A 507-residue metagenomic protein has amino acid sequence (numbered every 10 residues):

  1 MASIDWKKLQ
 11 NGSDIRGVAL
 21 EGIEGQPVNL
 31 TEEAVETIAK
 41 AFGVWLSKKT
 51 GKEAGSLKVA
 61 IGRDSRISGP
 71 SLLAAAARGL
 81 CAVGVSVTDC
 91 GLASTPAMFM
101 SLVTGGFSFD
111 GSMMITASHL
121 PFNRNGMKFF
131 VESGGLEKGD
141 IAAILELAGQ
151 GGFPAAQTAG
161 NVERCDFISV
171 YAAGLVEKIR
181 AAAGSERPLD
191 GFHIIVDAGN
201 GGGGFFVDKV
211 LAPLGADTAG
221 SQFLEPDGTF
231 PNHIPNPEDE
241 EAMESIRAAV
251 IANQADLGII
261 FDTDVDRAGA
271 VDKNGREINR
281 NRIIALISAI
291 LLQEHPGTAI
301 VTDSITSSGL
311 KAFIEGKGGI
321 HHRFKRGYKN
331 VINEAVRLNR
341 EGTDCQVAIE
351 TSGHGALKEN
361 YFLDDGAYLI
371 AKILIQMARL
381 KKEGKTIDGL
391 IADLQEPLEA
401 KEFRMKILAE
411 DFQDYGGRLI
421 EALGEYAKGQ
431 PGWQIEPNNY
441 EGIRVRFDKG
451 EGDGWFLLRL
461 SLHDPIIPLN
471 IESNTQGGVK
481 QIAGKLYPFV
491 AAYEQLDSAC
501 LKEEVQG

Functional and structural regions predicted by a protein language model:
M1-A76, N161-G191: An N-terminal, well-structured beta->alpha segment
K7-E24, F206, V347-T351, Y361-G366: Conserved phosphate/anionic-ligand binding catalytic regions in large, soluble enzymes, centered on
V44, K48, K52, K58-R124 (+1 more regions): N-terminal small/polar loop signature for handling phosphorylated ligands or for N-terminal nucleophile
C81, C90-T95, E146-A173, E177 (+2 more regions): Proline/glycine-rich low-complexity loops and linkers
G106, N123-V250: Gly/Ser/Thr-enriched, mixed-charge loops and adjacent short helices that form phosphate/oxyanion-binding elements
E137, G220-F223, R276-H295, G366-L374: Gly/Ser/Thr-rich active-site loops/lids in small-molecule metabolic enzymes that frequently grip phosphoryl groups
H295-N470, Q476-G507: Phosphate-binding and adjacent anionic-ligand microenvironments
